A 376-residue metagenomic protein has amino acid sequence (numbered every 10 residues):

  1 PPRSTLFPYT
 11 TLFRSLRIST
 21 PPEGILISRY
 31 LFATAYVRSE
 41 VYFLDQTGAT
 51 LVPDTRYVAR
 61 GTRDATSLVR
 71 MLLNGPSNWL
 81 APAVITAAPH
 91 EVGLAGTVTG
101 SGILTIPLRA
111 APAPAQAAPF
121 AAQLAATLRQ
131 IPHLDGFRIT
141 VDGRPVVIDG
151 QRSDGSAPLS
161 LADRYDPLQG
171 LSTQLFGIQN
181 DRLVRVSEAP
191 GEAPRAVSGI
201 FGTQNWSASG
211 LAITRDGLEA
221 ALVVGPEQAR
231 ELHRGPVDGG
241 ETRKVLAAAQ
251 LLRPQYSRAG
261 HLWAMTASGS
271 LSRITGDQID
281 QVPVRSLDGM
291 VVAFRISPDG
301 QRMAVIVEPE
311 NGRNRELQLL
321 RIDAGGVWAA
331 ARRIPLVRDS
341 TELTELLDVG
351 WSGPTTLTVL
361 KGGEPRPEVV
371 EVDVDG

Functional and structural regions predicted by a protein language model:
R3-G376: Bimodal "functional hotspot" detector
